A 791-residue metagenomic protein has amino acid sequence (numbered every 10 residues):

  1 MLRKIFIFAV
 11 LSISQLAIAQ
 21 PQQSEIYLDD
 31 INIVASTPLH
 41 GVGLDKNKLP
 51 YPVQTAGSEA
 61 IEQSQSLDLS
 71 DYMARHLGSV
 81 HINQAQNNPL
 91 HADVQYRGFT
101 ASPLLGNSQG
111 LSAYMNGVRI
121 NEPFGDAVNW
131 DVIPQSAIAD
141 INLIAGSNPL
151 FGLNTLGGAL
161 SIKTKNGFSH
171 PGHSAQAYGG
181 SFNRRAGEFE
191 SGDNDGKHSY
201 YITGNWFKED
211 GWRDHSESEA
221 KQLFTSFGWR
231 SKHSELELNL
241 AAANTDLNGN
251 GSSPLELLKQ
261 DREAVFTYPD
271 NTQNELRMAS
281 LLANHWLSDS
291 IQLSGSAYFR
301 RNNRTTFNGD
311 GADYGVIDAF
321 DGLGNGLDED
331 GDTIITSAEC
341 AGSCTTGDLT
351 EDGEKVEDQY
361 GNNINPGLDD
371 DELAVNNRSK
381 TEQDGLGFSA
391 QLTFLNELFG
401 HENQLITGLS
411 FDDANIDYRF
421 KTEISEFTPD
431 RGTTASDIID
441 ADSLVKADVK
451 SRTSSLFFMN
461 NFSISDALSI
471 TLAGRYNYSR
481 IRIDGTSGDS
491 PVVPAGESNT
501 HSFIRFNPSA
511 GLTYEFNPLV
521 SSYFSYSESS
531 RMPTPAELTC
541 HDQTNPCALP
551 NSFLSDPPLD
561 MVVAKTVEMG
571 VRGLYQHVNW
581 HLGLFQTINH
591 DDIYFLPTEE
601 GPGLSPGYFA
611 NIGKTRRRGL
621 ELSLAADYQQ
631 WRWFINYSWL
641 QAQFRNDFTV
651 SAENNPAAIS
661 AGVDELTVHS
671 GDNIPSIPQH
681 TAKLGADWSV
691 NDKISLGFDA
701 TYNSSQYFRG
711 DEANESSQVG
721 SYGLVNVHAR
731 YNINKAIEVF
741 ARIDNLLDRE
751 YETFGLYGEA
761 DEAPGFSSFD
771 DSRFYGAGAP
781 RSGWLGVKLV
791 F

Functional and structural regions predicted by a protein language model:
A74-V118, E122: Extracytoplasmic beta-strand/coil segments of soluble accessory domains associated with Gram-negative outer-membrane
I120-E122, D131-S174, V790: A beta-strand signature from Gram-negative outer-membrane beta-barrel systems, especially the internal plug domain
G179-K208, R213-N250, P269-Q292, F457 (+1 more regions): Transmembrane beta-barrel wall of Gram-negative outer-membrane proteins
E235-E237, N274-T486, H581, D627 (+1 more regions): Face-selective signature of the C-terminal outer-membrane beta-barrel domain
W286, Q292-Y298, N302-D310, E515 (+6 more regions): Membrane-embedded beta-barrel scaffold of Gram-negative outer-membrane proteins
Q383, F399-A414, L444-I588, D687-N691 (+1 more regions): Structural signature of Gram-negative outer-membrane beta-barrels, strongest in the C-terminal barrel of TonB-dependent
T393-F394, F399, S463-I470, Y478 (+4 more regions): Gram-negative outer-membrane beta-barrel transporters
S530, I588-H590, T701-D711, Y731-F791: C-terminal beta-signal and adjacent terminal beta-strands/loops of Gram-negative outer-membrane beta-barrel proteins
